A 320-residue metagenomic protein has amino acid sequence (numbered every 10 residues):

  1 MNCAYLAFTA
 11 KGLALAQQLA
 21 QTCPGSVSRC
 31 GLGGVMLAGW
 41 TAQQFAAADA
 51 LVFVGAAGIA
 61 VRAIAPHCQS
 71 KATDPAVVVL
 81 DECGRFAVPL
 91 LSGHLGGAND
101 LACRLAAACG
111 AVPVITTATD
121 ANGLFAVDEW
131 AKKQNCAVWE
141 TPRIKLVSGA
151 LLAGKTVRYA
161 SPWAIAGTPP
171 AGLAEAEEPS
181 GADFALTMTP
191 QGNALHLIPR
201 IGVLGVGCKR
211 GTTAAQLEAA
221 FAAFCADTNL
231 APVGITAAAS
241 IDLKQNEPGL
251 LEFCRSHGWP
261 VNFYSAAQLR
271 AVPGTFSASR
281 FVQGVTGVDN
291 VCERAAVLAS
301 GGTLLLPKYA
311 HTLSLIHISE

Functional and structural regions predicted by a protein language model:
M1-S26, T312: N-terminal basic/disordered segments at the start of proteins
G12-A16, G34-M36, A50, V54-N99 (+5 more regions): Conserved mixed alpha/beta catalytic, RNA-binding, or beta-rich assembly cores of soluble enzyme, regulatory
Q18-Q21, G34-Q43: N-terminal intrinsically disordered, low-complexity segments enriched in P/E/S/T
C23, C109, S256-H257: Short, structured coil segments at secondary-structure junctions
G25-V35: A short beta-strand-loop structural module common to alpha/beta enzyme folds
A237, I241-R294, S300-T303, H311-L313: C-terminal non-catalytic interaction/assembly regions of soluble proteins
I316-E320: Conserved small/polar residues in nucleotide/adenosyl-binding loops
